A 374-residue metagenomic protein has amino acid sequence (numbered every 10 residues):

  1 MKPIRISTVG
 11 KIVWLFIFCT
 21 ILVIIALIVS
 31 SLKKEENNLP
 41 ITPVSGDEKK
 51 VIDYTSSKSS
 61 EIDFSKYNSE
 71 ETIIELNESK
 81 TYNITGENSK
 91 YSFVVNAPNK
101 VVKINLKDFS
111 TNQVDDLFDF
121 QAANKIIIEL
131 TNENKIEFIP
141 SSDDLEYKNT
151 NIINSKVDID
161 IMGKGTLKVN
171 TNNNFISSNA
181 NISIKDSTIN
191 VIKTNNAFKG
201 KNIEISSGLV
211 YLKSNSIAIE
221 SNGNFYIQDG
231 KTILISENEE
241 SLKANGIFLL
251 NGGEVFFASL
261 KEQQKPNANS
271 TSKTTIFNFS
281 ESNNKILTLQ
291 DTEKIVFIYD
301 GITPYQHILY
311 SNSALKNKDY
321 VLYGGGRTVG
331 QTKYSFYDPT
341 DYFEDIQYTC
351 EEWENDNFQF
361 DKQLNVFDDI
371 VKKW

Functional and structural regions predicted by a protein language model:
M1-V9: N-terminal Lys/Arg-rich, disordered targeting/topogenic segments
K11-F18, L22, A26-W374: A composition-driven surface/loop motif
